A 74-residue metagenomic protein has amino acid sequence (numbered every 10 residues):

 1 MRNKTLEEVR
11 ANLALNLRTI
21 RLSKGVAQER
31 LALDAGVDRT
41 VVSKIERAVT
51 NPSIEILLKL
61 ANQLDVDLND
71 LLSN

Functional and structural regions predicted by a protein language model:
M1-S23: A short, Lys/Arg-rich alpha-helix, primarily the initiator
L15-L33, K59: Short basic helix-loop element that most often maps to the first helix and adjoining turn of HTH DNA-binding modules
L17, L31-A32, V42-I45, L71: Conserved hydrophobic/aromatic packing and binding residues within compact polymer-binding modules
G36-T50: Recognition helix of helix-turn-helix/homeodomain-like DNA-binding domains that insert into the DNA major groove
S53-D70: DNA major-groove recognition helix of helix-turn-helix/homeodomain DNA-binding modules
